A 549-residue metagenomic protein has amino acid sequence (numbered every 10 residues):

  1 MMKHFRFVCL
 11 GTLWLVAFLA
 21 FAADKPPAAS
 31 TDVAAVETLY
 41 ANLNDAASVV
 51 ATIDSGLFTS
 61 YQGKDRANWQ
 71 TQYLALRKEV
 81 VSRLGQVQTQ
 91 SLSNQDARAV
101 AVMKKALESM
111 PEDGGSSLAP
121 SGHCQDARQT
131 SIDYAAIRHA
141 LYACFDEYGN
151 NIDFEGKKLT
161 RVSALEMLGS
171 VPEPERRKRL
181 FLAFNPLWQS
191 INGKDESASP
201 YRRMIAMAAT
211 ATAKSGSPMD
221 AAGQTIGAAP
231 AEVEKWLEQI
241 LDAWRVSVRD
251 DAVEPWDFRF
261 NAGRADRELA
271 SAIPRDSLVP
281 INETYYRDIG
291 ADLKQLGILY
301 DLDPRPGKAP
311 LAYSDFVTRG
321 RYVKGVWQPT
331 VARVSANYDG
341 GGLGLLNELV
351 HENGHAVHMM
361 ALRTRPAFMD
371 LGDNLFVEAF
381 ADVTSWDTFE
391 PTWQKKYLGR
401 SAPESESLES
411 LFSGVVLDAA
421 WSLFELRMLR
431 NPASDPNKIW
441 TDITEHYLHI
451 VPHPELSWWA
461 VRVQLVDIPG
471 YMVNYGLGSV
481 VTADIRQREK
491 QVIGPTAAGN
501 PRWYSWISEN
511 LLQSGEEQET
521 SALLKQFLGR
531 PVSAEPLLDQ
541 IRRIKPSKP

Functional and structural regions predicted by a protein language model:
M2-C9: Bacterial N-terminal signal peptides that target proteins for export
A23-Q189, G470, F527, P536 (+1 more regions): N-terminal helix-rich structural modules
A28-D32, S55-G63, L349, H358 (+2 more regions): C-terminal, non-catalytic "cap/extension" segments appended to globular domains
R138, N185-G342: Contiguous, non-catalytic segments that form substrate-binding/exosite surfaces or channel walls
V233, E238-L241, G372-S407: Post-HExxH zinc-binding segment in Zn-dependent metallohydrolases
G344-M360, E378-D382: Active-site recognition of the HExxH zinc-binding catalytic motif
